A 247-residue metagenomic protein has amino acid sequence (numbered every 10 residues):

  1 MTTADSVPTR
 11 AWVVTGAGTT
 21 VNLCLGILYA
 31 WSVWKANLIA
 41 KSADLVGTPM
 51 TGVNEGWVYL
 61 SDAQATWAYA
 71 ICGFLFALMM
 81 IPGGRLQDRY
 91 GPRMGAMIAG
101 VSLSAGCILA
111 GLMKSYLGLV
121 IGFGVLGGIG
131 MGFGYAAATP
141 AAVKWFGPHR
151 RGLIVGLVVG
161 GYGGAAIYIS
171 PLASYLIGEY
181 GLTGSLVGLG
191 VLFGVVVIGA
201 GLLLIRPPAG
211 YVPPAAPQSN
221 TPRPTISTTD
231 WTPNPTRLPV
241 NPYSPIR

Functional and structural regions predicted by a protein language model:
Y29, G73-I81, I167: Residue-level signature of mid-helix packing/kink "hotspots" within the transmembrane helices of 12-pass Major
W34-A77: Extracellular/periplasmic helix-loop-helix junction of adjacent transmembrane segments in MFS-like secondary
L38, F133-G147, I154: Intracellular juxtamembrane helix-capping segments at the cytosolic ends of symmetry-related transmembrane helices
M79-G91: Helix-to-loop junctions at the C-terminal end of transmembrane segments in multipass secondary transporters
G91, L112-K114, G147: Helix-breaking motifs and short loop linkers at transmembrane-helix boundaries and internal kinks in secondary membrane
V101-K114: C-terminal ends and interior cores of transmembrane alpha-helices in multi-pass membrane transporters/permeases
G106, G118-G132: Hydrophobic core of transmembrane alpha-helices in multi-pass small-molecule transporters, especially MFS/SLC-type
G184-L203: Symmetry-related core transmembrane helices of the 12-TM Major Facilitator Superfamily/SLC fold
